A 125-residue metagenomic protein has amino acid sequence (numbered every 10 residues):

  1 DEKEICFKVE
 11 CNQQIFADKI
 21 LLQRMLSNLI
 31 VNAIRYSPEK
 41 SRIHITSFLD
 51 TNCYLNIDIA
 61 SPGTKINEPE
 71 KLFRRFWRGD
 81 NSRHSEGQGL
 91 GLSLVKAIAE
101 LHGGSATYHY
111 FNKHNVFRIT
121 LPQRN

Functional and structural regions predicted by a protein language model:
D1-K8: Short conserved segments within the C-terminal catalytic ATPase subdomain
Q14-A17: Conserved micro-motifs of the catalytic ATP-binding
A33-I34: Short helix-loop "hinge" at the ATP-lid/N-box region of the Bergerat-fold HATPase_c
K40-C53: Short beta-strand/loop element within the Bergerat-fold HATPase_c
I66-W77: Short conserved segment of the HATPase_c
G91, V95: Short alpha-helical Gxxx[C/S/T] motif in the catalytic ATP-binding
G103-G104: Conserved glycine-rich
